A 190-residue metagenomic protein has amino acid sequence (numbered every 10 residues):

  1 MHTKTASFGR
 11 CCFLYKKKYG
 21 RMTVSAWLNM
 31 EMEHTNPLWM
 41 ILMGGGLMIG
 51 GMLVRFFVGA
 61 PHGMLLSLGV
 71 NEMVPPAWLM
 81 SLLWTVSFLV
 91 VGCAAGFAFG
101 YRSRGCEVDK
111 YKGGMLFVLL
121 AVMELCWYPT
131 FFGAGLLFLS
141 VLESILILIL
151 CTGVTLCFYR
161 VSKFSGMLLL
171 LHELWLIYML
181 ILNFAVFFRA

Functional and structural regions predicted by a protein language model:
H2-F13, K18-R21: Positively charged N-terminal leader segments that act as targeting/secretion signals
M30-M43: N-terminal membrane topogenic signal
L47-G63: Alpha-helical transmembrane segments of multi-pass membrane proteins
A60-M73: Membrane-interface helix termini and inter-helical loops of multi-pass transporters
V70-L83: Short aromatic-rich membrane-water interface segments that cap or initiate transmembrane helices in multi-pass membrane
C93-Y128: Helix-adjacent hinge/juxtasegments
P129-L139, V186-A190: Membrane-interface helix caps and helix-loop-helix hairpins in membrane proteins
C157-A190: Terminal transmembrane helical module of multi-pass membrane proteins
